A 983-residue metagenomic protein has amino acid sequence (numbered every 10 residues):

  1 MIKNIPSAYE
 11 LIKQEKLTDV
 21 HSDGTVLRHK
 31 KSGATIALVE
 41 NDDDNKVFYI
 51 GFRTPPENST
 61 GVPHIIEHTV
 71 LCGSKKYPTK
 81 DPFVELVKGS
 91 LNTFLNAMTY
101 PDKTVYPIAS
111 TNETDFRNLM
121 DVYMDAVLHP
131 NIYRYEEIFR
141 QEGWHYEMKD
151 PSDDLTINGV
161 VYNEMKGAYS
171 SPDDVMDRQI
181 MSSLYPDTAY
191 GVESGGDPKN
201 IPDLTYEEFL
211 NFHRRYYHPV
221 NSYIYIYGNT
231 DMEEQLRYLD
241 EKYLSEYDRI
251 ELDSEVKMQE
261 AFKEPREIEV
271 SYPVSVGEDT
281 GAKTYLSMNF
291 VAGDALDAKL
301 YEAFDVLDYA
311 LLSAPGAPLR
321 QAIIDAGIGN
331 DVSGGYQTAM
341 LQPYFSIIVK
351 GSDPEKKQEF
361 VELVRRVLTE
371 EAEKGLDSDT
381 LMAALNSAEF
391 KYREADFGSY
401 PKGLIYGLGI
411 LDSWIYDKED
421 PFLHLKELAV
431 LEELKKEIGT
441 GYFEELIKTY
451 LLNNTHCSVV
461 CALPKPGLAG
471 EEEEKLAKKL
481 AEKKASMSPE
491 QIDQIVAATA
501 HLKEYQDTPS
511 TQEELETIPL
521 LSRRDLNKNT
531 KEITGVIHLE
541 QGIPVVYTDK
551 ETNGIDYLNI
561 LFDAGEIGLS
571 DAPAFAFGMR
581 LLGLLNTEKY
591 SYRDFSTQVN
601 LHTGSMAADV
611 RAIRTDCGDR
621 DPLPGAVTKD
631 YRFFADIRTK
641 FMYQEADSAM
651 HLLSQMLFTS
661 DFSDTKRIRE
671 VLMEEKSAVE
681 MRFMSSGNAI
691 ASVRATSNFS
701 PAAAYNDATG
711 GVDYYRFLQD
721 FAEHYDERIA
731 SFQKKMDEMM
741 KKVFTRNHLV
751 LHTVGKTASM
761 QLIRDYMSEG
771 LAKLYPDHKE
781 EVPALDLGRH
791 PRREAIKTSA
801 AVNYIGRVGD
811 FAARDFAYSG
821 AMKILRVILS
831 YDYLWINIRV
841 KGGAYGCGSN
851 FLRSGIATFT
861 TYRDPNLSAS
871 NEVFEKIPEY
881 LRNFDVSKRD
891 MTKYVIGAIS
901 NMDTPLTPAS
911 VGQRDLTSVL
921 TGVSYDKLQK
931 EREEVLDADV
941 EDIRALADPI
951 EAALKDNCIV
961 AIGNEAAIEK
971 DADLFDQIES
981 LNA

Functional and structural regions predicted by a protein language model:
M1-V47: Non-catalytic terminal extensions that flank enzyme cores
E40-D42, Y49-G51, Y162, K166-S170 (+9 more regions): His/Glu-based metal-binding/catalytic segments typifying zinc-dependent metallopeptidases
N45-P55, D81-H129, E136-E147, D174-K199 (+11 more regions): M16 family metallopeptidases and their MPP-like homologs
V62, I66-V70, G578: Active-site His/Glu-centered metal-binding helix of metallohydrolases
F94, L210-R214, P273-V276, S333-Q337 (+12 more regions): Generic recognition of flexible, low-complexity loop/linker segments
E147-N221, Y225-Y243, Y247-S275, T280-A282: Hydrophobic, small-residue-rich alpha-helical packing segments that form membrane-like cores
N158, L210-K242, F732-M767, K955-D956: Non-catalytic, conformational "gating/processing" segments within enzyme and secreted inhibitor domains
N211, Y223, M232-E251, K374 (+2 more regions): Extended, regular secondary-structure scaffolds
